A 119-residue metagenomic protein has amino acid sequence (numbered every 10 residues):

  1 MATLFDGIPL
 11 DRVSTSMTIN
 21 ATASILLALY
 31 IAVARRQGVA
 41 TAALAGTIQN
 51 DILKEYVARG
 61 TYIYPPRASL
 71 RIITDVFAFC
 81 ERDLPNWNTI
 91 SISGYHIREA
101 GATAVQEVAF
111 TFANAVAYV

Functional and structural regions predicted by a protein language model:
M1-V119: Catalytic alpha/beta active-site cores
